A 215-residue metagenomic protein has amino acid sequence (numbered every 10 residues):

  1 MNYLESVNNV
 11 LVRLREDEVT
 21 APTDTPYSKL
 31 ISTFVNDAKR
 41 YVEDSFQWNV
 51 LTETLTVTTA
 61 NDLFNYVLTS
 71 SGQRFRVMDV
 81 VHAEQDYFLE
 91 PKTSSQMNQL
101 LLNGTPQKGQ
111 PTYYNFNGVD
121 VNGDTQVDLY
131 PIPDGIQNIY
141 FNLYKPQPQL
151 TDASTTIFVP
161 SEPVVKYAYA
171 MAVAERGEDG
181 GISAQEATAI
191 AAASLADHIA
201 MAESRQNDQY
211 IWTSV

Functional and structural regions predicted by a protein language model:
M1-V215: Glycine-enriched, solvent-exposed interface loops adjoining structured elements
